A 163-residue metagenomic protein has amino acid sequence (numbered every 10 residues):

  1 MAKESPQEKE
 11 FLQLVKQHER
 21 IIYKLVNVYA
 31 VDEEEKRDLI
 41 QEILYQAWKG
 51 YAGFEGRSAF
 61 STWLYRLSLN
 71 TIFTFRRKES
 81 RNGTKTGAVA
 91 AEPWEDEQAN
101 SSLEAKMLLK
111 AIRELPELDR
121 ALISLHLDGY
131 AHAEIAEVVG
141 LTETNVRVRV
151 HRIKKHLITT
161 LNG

Functional and structural regions predicted by a protein language model:
M1-K24, R37: A short, charge-rich alpha-helical start-of-domain segment used by transcription regulators
E4, E42-A59, K78-E79: Sigma70-family region 2
V15-E33, G50, I112: Amphipathic, Lys/Arg- and hydrophobic-enriched alpha-helical face
K24, D38-Y45, S58-N70: Structural recognition of an alpha-helix C-terminal capping motif at a helix-to-coil junction
I43, L67, L122-I123, I135-A136 (+1 more regions): Hydrophobic positions on the alpha-helical face of helix-turn-helix-like DNA-binding modules
G53-E55, R66-T86, S101, R152: Arg/Lys-rich amphipathic alpha helix in sigma70-family domain 2
E92-E137, I158: Amphipathic alpha-helical segment used for protein-protein interaction
V139-G163: DNA-recognition helix of helix-turn-helix
